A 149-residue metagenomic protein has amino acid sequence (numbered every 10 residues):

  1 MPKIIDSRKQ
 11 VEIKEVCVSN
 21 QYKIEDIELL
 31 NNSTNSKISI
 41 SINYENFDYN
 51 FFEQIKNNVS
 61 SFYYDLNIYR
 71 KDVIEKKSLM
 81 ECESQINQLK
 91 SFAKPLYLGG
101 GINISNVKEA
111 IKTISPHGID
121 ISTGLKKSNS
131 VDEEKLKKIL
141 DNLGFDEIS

Functional and structural regions predicted by a protein language model:
P2-N106: Conserved anion-binding
E15-E25, L66-K71, T113-L136: Glycine-rich phosphate-binding active-site loops on the catalytic face of alpha/beta enzymes
A110: Recognition helix of helix-turn-helix DNA-binding domains
F145: Catalytic phosphate/metal-binding cores of nucleic-acid and nucleotide-processing enzymes, i.e., regions that mediate
